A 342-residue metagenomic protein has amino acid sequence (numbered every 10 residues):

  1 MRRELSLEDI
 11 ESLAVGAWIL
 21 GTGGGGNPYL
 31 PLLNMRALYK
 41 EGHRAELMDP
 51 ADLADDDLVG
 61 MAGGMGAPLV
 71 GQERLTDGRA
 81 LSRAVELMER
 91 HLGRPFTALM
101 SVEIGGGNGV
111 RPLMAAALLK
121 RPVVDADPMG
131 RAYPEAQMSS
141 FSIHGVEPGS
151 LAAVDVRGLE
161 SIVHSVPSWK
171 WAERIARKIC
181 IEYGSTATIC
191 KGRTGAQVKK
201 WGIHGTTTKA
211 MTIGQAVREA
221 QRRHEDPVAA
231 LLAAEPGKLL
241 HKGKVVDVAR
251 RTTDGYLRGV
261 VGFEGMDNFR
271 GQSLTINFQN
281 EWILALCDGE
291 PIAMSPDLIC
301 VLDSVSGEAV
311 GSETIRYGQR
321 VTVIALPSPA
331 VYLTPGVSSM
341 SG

Functional and structural regions predicted by a protein language model:
R2-Y39: N-terminal phosphate-binding or glycine-rich loops at protein starts, especially the Walker A/P-loop of NTPases
N27-P31, L81-S82, V102-L113, G130-E135: Short glycine/serine/threonine-rich phosphate/pyrophosphate-binding segments that cradle anionic phosphate groups
A51-T97: Glycine-rich oxoanion-binding loops at beta->alpha junctions
L53-P68, M138-I179: A structural-propensity feature for long, helix-poor, extended segments
P95-N108, P122-V124: A short, small-residue-rich loop immediately preceding and capping a beta-strand
A117-Q137: Short, acidic/small-residue loops that bind anionic groups at enzyme active sites
T212-G265: Oxyanion-binding "anion nests"
V248-G342: C-terminal non-catalytic interaction/assembly regions of soluble proteins
